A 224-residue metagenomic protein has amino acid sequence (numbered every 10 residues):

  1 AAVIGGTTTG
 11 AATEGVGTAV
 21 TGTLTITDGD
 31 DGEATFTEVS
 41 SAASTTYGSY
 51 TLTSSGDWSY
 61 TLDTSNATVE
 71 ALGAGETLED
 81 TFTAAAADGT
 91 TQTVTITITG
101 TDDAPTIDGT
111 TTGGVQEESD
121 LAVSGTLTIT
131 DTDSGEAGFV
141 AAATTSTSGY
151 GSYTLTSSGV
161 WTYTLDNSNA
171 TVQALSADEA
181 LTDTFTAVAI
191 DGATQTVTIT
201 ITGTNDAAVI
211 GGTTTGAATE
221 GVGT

Functional and structural regions predicted by a protein language model:
A1-A2, T95-D108, I199-A207: Long, low-complexity ectodomains and other extracytoplasmic segments of secretory-pathway proteins
A1-S44, T106-G149, V209-T224: Extracellular ectodomain surface segments
G15, A43-T99, E118, S146-T202 (+1 more regions): Acidic, turn/loop-rich segments in luminal/extracellular domains of secretory-pathway and cell-surface proteins
D28, D80, D88, D102-D103 (+3 more regions): Acidic active-site catalytic centers that drive phospho-/nucleotidyl reactions and related ester hydrolyses
